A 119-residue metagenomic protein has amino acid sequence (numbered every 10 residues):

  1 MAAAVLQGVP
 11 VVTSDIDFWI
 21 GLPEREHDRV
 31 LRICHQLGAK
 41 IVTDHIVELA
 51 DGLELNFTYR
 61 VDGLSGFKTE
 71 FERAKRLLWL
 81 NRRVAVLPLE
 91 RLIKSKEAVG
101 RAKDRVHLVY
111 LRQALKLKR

Functional and structural regions predicted by a protein language model:
M1-R119: Compositionally biased terminal segments of proteins
